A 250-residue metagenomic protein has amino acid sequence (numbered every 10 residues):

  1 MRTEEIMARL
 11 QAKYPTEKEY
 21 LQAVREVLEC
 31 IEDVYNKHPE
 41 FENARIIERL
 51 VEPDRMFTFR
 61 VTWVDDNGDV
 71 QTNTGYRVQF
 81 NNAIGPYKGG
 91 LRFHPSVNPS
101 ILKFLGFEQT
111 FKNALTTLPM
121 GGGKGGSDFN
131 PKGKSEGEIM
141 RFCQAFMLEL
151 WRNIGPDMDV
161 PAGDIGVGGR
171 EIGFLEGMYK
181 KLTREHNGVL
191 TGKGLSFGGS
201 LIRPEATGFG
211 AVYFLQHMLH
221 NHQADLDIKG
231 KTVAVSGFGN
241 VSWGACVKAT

Functional and structural regions predicted by a protein language model:
M7, K13, E17-V34: Short, low-complexity S/T/E/D/G/P-rich linear segments that nucleate or cap local secondary structure
E40-D69: Structured beta-strand/loop patches that form or line metal/cofactor-binding pockets in enzymes
T62-K124, D128: Phosphate-interaction motifs
H94, N113-K229: Glycine/serine-rich phosphate-binding loop and adjoining beta1-alpha1 elements at the start of nucleotide-handling
V233-V235: Hydrophobic Val/Ile/Leu positions in short beta-strands of Rossmann-like dinucleotide-binding domains
F238: Glycine-rich Rossmann-fold phosphate-binding loop(s) that bind the pyrophosphate of adenine dinucleotide cofactors
S242-W243: N-terminal Rossmann-fold NAD(P) dinucleotide-binding loop
A249: Aromatic pocket-lining residues of Rossmann-like dinucleotide-binding sites
